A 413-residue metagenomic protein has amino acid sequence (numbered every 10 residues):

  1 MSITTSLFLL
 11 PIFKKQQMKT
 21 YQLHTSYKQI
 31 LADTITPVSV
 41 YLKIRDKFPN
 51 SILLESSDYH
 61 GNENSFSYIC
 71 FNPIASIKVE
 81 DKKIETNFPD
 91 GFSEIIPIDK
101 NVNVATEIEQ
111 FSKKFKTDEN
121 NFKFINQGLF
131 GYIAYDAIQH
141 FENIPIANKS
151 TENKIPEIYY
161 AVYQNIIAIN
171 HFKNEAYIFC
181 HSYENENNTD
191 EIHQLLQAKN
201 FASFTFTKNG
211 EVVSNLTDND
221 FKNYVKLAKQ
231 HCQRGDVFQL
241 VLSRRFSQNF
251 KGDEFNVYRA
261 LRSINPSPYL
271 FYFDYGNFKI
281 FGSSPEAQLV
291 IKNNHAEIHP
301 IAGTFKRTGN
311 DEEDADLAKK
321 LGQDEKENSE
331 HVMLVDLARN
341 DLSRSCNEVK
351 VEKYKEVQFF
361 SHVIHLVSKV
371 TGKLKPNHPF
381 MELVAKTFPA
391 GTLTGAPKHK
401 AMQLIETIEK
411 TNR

Functional and structural regions predicted by a protein language model:
M1-Q17: N-terminal amphipathic/basic-hydrophobic helices that include classical n-h-c signal peptides and signal-anchor
F13, Q17-R413: Extended alpha-helical targeting/anchoring segments, especially N-terminal organellar/secretory targeting helices
